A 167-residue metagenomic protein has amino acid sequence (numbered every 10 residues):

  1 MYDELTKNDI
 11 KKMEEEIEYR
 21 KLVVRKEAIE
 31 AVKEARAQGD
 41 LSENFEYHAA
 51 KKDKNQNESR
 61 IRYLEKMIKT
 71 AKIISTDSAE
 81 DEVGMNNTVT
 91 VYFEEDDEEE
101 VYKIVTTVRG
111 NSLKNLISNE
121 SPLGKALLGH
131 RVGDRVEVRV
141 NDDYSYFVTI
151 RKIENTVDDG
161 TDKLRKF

Functional and structural regions predicted by a protein language model:
M1-S59, G160-F167: N-terminal cationic and glycine-rich segments that engage phosphates or anionic surfaces
D3, G39, A71, V83 (+1 more regions): Flexible, active-site-adjacent loop/turn segments at secondary-structure boundaries
N8, H48-K54, R62-K66, D96-E100 (+1 more regions): A broad, low-specificity signal for short, low-complexity segments enriched in glycine/proline and polar/charged
R20, Q38, L64-A71, A126 (+2 more regions): Conserved, well-folded catalytic cores of nucleic-acid-processing and energy-transducing macromolecular machines
I29-V32, E58-I61, E65, V132 (+1 more regions): A general secondary-structure boundary signal
F45-D81: Internal alpha/beta loop-helix hairpins
I74-V157: Non-DNA-binding regulatory cores of transcription-related proteins, predominantly C-terminal effector-binding
